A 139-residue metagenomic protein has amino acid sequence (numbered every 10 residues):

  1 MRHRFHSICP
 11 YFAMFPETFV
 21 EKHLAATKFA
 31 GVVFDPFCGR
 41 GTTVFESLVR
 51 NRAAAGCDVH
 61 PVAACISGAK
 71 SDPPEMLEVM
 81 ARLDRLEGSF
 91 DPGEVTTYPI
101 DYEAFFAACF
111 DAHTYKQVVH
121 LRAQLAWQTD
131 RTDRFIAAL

Functional and structural regions predicted by a protein language model:
M1-F29: S-adenosyl-L-methionine
C9, P36-F37, A53-G56: Alpha-helix N-cap/helix-initiation motif
F29-G39: Conserved class I S-adenosyl-L-methionine
G41-F45: Glycine-rich SAM-binding Motif I of class I
V49, A53-G56, H60-L139: Class I S-adenosyl-L-methionine-dependent methyltransferase module
